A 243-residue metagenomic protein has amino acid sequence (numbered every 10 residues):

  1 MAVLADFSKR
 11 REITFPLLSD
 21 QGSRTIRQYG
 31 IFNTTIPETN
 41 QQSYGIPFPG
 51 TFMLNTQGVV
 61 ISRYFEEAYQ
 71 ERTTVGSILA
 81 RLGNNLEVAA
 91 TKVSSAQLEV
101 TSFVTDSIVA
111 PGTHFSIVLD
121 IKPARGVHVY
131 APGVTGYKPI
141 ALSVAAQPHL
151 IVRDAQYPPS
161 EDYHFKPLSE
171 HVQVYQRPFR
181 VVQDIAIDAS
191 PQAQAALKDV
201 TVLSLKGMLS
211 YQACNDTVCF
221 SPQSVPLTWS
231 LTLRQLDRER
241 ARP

Functional and structural regions predicted by a protein language model:
M1, Q21-G22, Q57, P123 (+1 more regions): A generic "binding-loop/recognition-motif" signal
M1-T25: Structural microenvironment flanking redox-active thiols in thiol-disulfide oxidoreductases
K9, G30-I31, G83-E87: Sec-exported extracytoplasmic/periplasmic mature domains
E12-P16, I31-F52: Structural micro-motif
Y29, R63-Y64, G133, V225: Short hydrophobic alpha-helix segments
N40-S102: Thiol-/selenol-based redox modules, centered on thioredoxin-like and closely related oxidoreductase domains
L79-P243: Extracellular/lumen-exposed scaffold segments
